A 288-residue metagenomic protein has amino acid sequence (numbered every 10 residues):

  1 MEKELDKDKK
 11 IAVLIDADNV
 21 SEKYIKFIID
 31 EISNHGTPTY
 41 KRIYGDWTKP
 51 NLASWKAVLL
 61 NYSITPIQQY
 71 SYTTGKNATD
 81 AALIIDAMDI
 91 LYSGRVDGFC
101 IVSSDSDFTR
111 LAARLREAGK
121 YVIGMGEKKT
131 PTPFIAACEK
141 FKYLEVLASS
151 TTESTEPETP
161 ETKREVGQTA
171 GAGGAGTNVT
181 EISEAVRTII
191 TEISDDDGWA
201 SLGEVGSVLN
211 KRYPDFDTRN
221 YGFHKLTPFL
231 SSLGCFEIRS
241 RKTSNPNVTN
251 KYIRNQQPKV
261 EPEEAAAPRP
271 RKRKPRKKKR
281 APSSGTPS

Functional and structural regions predicted by a protein language model:
M1-D86, L91-Y92, A113, Y121: Domain-level signal for Mg2+-assisted phosphodiester chemistry and nucleotide/NA-binding surfaces in nucleic-acid
V13, S21-Y24, I28, N51 (+11 more regions): Helical mechanochemical/support elements of P-loop NTPase systems and associated helical scaffolds
A17, S71-Y72, S104, E127-K128 (+1 more regions): Short, ordered loop/turn segments at secondary-structure junctions
Y44, D97-S104, L111, L115 (+1 more regions): Acidic beta-strand-to-loop metal/phosphate-binding motif
T74-K76, K129-P133, S149-T151: Short gly/pro/ser/thr-enriched loop/turn and capping motifs at secondary-structure boundaries
A112-V146: VWA/integrin I-like adhesion module and closely mimicked acidic/polar interface patches used
K128, P157-S288: N-terminal regulatory modules in eukaryotic regulatory proteins
L144-E156: Long, charge-dense, solvent-exposed interaction surfaces that engage phosphate-rich ligands
